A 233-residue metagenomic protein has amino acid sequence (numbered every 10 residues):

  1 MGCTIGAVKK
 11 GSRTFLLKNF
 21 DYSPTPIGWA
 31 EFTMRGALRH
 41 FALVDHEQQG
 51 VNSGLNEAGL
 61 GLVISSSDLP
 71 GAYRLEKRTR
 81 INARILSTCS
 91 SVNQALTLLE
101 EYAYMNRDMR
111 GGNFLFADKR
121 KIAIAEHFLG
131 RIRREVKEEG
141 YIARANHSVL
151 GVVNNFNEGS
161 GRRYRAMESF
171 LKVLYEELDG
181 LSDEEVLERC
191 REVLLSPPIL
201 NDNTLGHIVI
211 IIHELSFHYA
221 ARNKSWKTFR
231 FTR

Functional and structural regions predicted by a protein language model:
G2-S87, M109-G112, A117-R233: C-terminal, well-structured catalytic/ligand-binding subdomain of enzymes
L86-T97: A gly/proline- and charged-residue-enriched helix-loop-helix capping module
T97-M109: Phosphate-interacting basic helix/loop segments used at nucleotide- and nucleic-acid interfaces
